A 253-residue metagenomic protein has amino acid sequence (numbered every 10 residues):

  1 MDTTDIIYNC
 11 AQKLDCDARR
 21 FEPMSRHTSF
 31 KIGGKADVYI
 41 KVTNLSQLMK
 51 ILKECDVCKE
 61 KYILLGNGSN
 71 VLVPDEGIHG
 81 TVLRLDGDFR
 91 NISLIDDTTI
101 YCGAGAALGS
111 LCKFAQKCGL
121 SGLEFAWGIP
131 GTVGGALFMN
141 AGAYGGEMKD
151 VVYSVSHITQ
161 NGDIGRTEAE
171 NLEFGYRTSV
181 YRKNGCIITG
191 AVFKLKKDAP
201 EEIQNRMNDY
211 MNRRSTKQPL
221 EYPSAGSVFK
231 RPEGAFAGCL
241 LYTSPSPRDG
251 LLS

Functional and structural regions predicted by a protein language model:
T3-V133: Anion-binding (especially nucleotide phosphate/pyrophosphate-binding) glycine-rich loop and adjoining beta-alpha core
D5, S25, T43-S46, A106 (+8 more regions): Conserved active-site and cofactor/substrate-binding residues in soluble primary-metabolism enzymes
F30-G33, K183-G185, E221, S253: Short, flexible turn/loop "capping" segments at secondary-structure junctions
G33, I40-L45, L72-R90, F138-E168 (+1 more regions): Structural signature of FAD isoalloxazine-binding scaffolds in flavoprotein oxidoreductases
A115-Y153, T159, S224: A gly/ser-rich beta-alpha-beta helix-loop segment of oxidoreductase catalytic cores
Y153, I158, I164-A237: Long, positively charged amphipathic alpha-helical accessory segments at protein N-termini or as interdomain linkers
Y242-S253: Single conserved hydrophobic/aromatic residue that forms the stacking wall/gate of nucleotide- or nucleobase-binding
